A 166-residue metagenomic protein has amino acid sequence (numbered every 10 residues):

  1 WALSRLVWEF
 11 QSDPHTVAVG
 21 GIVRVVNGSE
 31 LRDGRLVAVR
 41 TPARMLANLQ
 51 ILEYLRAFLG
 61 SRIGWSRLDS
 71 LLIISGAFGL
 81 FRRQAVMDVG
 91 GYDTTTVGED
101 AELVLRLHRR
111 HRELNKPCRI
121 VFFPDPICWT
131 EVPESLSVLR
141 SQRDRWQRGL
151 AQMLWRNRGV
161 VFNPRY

Functional and structural regions predicted by a protein language model:
W1-L3: Acidic donor-diphosphate engagement hotspot in glycosyltransferases and nucleotidyltransferases that stabilizes
R5, L103-R106, Q142: Alpha-helical scaffold elements adjacent to nucleotide-binding pockets in ATP/GTP-utilizing enzyme cores
R5-T96, D144-W155: Long helical/loop segments within the catalytic core of UDP-sugar-dependent glycosyltransferases, especially the large
A85-D88, T96-V121: A short, conserved alpha-helix in the catalytic core of glycosyltransferases
C118-V138: Active-site donor/metal-binding and catalytic loop motifs of nucleotide-sugar-dependent glycosylation enzymes
P124, L136-Y166: Active-site-adjacent helix/loop segment of glycosyltransferases that harbors family-specific signature motifs
